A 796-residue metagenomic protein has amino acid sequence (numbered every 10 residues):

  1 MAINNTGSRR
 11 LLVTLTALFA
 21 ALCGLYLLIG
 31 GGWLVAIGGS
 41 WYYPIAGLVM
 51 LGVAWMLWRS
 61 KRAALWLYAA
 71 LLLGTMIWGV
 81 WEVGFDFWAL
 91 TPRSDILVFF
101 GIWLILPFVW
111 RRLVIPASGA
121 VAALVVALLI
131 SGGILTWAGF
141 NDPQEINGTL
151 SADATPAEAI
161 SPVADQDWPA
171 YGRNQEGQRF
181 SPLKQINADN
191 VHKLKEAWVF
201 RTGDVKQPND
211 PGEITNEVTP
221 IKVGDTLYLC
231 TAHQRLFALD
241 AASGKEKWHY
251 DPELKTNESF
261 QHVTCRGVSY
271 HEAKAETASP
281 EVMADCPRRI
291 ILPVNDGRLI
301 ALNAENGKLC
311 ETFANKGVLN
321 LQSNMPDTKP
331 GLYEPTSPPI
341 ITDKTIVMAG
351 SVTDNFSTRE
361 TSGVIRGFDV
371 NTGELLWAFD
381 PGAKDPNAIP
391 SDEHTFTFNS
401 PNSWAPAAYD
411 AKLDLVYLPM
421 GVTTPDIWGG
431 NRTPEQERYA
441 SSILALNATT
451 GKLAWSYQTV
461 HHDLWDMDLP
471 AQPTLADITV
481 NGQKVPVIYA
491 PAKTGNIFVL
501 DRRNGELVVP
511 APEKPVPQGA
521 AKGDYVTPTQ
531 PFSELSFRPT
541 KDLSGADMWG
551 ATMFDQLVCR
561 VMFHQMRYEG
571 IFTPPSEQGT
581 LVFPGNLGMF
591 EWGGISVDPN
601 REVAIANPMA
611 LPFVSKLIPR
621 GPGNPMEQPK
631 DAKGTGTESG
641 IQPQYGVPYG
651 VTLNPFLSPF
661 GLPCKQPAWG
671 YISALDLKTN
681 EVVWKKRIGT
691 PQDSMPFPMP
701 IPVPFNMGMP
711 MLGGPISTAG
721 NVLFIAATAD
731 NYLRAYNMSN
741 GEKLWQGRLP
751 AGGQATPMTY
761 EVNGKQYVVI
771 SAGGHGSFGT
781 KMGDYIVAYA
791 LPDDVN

Functional and structural regions predicted by a protein language model:
M1-T149: Topology signature of small-to-medium multi-pass alpha-helical membrane proteins
F99-P116, A120-P143, A241-E246, T264-H271 (+5 more regions): Hydrophobic or amphipathic alpha-helical targeting/insertion segments
G133-P182, Q530-R538, L543-F554, T635-E638: N-terminal pre-domain segments of enzymes
L135-D165, N187-V191, E196, F200 (+4 more regions): N-terminal amphipathic, basic-rich helices that act as targeting or association modules
W168-G172, G212-H233, F260-R298, G331-T358 (+10 more regions): Repeat-blade elements of multi-bladed beta-propeller folds
Q175-S181, D204-D210, F237, D426-I427 (+1 more regions): Short, solvent-exposed loop/turn elements at domain surfaces
H192-V205, L236-E258, H262, H271-E276 (+11 more regions): Extracytoplasmic/lumenal domain signature
R502, P574-P575, T580-P612, L617-P619: Segments forming glycine/polar-rich beta-alpha architectures that bind adenosine-containing cofactors
